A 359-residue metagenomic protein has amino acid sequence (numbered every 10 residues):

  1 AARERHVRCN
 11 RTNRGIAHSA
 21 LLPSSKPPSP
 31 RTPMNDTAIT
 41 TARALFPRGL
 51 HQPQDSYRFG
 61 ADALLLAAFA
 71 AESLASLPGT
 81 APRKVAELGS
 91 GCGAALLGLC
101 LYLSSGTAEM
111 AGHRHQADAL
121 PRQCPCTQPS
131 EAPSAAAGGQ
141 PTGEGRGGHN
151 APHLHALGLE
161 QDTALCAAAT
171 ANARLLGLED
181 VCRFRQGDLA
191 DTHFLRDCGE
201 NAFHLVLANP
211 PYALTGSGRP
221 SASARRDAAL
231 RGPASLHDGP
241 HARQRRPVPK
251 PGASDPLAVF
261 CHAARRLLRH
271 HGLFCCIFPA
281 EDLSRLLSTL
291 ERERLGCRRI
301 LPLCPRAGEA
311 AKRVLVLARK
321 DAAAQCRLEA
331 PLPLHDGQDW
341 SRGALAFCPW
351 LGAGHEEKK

Functional and structural regions predicted by a protein language model:
A1-A2, G15, G79, G106 (+4 more regions): Residue-identity detector for glycine
V7, A17-S19, A119: Short hydrophobic alpha-helical segments enriched in small aliphatic residues
C9, C124-C126: Cysteine-centered motifs
N35-E72: Class I SAM-dependent transferase core
H51-D55, F59, L65, A253-A311: Conserved Class I SAM-dependent methyltransferase catalytic core
A68-P121, E131, N150-A222: Conserved SAM/SAH cofactor-binding pocket of Class I
H204, P210-V259: Mobile active-site "lid"/loop adjacent to the S-adenosyl-L-methionine
A310-K359: SAM/dcSAM-binding transferase cores
